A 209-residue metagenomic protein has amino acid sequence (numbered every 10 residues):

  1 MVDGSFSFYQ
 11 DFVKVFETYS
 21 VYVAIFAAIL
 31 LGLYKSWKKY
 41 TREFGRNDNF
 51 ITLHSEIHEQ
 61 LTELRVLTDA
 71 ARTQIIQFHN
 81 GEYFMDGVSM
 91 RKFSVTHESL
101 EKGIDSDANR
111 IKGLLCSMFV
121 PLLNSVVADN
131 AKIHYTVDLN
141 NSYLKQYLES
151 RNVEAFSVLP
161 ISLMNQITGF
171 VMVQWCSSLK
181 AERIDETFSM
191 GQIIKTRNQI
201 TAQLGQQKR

Functional and structural regions predicted by a protein language model:
G4-K102, Q206-R209: Intrinsically disordered, low-complexity terminal regulatory regions
L53-Q60, C116-V120, E186-R197: Well-ordered, non-membrane alpha-helical segments in soluble/globular domains
R72, V158, F170: Short hydrophobic/aromatic beta-strand element in the GNAT-like acyltransferase core that lines or flanks the acyl-donor
F93-R151: Regulatory sensory and allosteric helical modules in signal-transduction proteins and certain transcription factors
A155-S162: Short hydrophobic beta-strand micro-motif common in sensory/regulatory domains
T168-R209: Juxtadomain coupling helices with adjacent low-complexity linkers
